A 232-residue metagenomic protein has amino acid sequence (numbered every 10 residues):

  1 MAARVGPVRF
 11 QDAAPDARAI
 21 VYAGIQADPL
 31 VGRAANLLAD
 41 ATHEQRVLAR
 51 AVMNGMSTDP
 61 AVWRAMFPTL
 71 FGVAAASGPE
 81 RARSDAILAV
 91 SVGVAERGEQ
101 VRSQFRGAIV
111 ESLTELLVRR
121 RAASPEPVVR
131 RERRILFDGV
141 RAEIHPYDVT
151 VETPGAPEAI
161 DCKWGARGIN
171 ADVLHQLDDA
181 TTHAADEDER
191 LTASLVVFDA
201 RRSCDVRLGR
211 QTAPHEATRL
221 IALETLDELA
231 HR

Functional and structural regions predicted by a protein language model:
M1-R232: Intrinsically disordered, low-complexity Ser/Thr/Pro/Gly-rich regulatory segments
